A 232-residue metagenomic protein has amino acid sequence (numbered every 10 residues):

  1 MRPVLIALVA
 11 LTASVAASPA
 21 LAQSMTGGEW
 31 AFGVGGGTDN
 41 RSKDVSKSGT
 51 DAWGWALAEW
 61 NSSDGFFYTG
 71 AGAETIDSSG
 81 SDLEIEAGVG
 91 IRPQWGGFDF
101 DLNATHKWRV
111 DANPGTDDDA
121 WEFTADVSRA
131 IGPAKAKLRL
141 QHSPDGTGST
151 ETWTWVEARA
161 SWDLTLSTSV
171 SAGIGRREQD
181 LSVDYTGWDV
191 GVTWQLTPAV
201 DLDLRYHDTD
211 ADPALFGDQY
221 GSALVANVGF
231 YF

Functional and structural regions predicted by a protein language model:
M1-A31: Cleavable N-terminal export/targeting peptides
L21-D77, G229: Short glycine/proline- and aromatic-enriched beta-strand/turn motifs that initiate or cap beta-hairpins
W30-F32, D64-T69, G96-L102, G132-L138 (+2 more regions): Repeated loop/turn-to-beta-strand initiation elements of outer-membrane beta-barrel proteins
V34, A56-S62, A87-P93, A104 (+4 more regions): Residues on the lipid-exposed face of transmembrane beta-strands in outer-membrane beta-barrel proteins
G36-S42, A73-D77, P93, H106-V110 (+5 more regions): Transmembrane beta-strands of outer-membrane beta-barrel pores
T50-G54, S81-I85, F98, D117-F123 (+3 more regions): Residues that define the transmembrane beta-barrel architecture of outer-membrane proteins
T116-D180: Detector for outer-membrane/organellar transmembrane beta-barrel domains, recognizing the amphipathic beta-strand
V190-A199, D208, D218-F232: Outer-membrane beta-barrel "beta-signal"
